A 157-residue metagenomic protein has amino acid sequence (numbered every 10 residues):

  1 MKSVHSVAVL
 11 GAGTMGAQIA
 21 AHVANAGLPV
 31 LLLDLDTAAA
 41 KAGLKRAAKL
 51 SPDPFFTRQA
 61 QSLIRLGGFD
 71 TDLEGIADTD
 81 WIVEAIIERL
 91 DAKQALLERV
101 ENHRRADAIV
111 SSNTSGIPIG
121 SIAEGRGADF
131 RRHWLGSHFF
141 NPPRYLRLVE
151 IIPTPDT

Functional and structural regions predicted by a protein language model:
M1-K49, H103: NAD(P)+-binding Rossmann beta1-loop-alpha1 motif at the extreme N-terminus of oxidoreductases
S3-S6, Q61, T79, D107: Phosphate-coordination loops involved in phosphoryl transfer and adenosine-cofactor binding
L10, Q18, G67, A85 (+2 more regions): Structural motif
A20-H22, L44, Q94-L97, I122-G125: Short amphipathic alpha-helical segments
P29-D80, R89-D91, A95: Conserved N-terminal Rossmann-fold NAD(P) cofactor-binding segment
W81-I122: ADP-ribose/adenylate-binding Rossmann-like module
A108-T157: Rossmann-fold dinucleotide-binding core
